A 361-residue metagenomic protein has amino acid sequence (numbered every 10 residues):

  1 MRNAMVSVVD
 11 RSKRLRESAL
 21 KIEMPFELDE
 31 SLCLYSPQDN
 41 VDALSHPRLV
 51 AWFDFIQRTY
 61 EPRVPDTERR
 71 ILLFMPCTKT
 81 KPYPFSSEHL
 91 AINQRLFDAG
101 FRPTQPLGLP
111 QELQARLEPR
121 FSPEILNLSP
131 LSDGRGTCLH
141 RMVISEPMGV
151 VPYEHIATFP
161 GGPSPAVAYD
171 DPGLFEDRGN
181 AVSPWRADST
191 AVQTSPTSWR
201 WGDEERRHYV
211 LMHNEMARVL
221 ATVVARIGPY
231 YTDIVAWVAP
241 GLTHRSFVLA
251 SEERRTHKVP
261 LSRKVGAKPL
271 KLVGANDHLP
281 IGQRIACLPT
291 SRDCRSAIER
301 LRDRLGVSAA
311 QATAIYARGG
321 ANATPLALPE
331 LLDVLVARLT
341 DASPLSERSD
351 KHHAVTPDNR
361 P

Functional and structural regions predicted by a protein language model:
R2-Y230, V238-P240, R245-N322, A327-E330 (+3 more regions): Positively charged, amphipathic N-terminal segments that serve as targeting/anchoring signals
V235: A short beta-strand/loop micro-motif in the catalytic core of glycosyltransferases that engages the nucleotide-sugar
P361: Long C-terminal interaction/binding lobes of large macromolecular proteins
